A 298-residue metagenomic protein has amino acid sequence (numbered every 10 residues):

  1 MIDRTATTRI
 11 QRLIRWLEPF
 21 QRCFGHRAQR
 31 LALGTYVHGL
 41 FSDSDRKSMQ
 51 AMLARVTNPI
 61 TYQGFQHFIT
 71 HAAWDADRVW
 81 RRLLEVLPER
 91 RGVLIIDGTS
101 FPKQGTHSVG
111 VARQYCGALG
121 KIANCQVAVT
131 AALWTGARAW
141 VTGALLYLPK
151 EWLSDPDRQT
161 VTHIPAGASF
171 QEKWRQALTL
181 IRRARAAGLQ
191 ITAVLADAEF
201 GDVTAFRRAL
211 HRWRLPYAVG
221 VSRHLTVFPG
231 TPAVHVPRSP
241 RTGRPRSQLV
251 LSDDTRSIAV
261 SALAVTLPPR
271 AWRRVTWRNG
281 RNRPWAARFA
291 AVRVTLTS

Functional and structural regions predicted by a protein language model:
M1-C23: Basic, low-complexity segments
Q11, G120, G136-T162, A166 (+3 more regions): An anionic, glycine-rich sequence signature occurring as long contiguous blocks
G25-R30, Y36, L40-T106, W213 (+2 more regions): Electropositive nucleic-acid engagement tracts
I69-K150, D155, T160-V161, G280: Active-site-proximal, Lys/Arg-enriched surface segment that forms a nucleic-acid-binding/basic interface patch
V79-L84, A168-T192, T295-L296: Short, basic/hydrophobic alpha-helical segments
G105-H107, D202-R208, V227-P232: A short acidic (Asp/Glu
T135-R138, R182-T192, R208-A218: Secondary-structure boundary elements
L195-V203, R223-L225: Acidic, metal-coordinating catalytic cores used for nucleic-acid/nucleotide bond scission and strand-transfer chemistry
